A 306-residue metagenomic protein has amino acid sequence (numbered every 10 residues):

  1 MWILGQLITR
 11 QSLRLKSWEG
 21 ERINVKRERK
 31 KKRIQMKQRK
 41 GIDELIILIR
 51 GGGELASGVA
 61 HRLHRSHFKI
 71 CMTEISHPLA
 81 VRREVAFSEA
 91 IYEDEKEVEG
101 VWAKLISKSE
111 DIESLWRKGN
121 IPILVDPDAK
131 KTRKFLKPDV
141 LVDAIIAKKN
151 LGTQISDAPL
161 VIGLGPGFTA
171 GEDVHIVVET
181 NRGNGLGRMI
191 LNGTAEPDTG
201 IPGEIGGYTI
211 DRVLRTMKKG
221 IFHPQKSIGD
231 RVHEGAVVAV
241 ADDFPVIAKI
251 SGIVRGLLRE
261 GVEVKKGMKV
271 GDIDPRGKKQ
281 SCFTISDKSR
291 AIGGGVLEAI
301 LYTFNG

Functional and structural regions predicted by a protein language model:
E19-E21, V25-E28: Acidic, Ala/Val/Gly-enriched low-complexity intrinsically disordered segments
K37-G306: Well-ordered secondary-structure scaffolds
